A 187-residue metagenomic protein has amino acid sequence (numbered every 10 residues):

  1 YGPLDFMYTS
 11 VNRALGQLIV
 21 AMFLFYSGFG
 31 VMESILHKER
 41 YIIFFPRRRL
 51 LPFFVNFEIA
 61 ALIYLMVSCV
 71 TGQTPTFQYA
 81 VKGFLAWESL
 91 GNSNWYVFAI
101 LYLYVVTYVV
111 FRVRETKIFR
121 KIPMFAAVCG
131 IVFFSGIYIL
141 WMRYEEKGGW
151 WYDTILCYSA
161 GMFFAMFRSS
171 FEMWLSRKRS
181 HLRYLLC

Functional and structural regions predicted by a protein language model:
Y1, M66, F84-W87, A126-W141 (+1 more regions): Aromatic-anchored segments of alpha-helical transmembrane domains
G2-F6: Acidic/histidine-rich helix-loop elements that form or flank divalent-metal/phosphate-binding sites at the catalytic
M7, V55, I59-Y64, Y79-S89 (+3 more regions): Short juxtamembrane and helix-loop transition motifs at transmembrane-helix boundaries in membrane proteins
M7-A21, F84-A99, I139-A160, C187: Interfacial loop-to-helix transition and helix-capping segments at the boundaries of transmembrane helices
R13-L24, E33-S68, T74-N94, L103 (+1 more regions): Transmembrane alpha-helical segments and their boundary/interface "anchor" motifs in multi-pass integral membrane
L24-S27, V31-I35, Y102-V113, L156-R168: Transmembrane alpha-helical segments
P75-Q78, V106, Y152, Y158: Extended hydrophobic secondary-structure segments
Y104-G130, F163-R183: Solvent-exposed interhelical
